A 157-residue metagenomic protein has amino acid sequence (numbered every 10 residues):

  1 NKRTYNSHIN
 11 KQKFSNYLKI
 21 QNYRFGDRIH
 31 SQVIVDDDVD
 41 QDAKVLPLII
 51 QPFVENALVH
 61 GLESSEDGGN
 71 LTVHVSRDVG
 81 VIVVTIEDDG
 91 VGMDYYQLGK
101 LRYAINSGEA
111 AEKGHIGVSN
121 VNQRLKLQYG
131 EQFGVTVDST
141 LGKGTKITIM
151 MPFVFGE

Functional and structural regions predicted by a protein language model:
N1-T136, K146: Two-component histidine phosphotransfer core
T145-V154: Short C-terminal beta-strand
E157: Glycine/Thr-rich phosphate-binding loops of Rossmann-like dinucleotide-binding domains
